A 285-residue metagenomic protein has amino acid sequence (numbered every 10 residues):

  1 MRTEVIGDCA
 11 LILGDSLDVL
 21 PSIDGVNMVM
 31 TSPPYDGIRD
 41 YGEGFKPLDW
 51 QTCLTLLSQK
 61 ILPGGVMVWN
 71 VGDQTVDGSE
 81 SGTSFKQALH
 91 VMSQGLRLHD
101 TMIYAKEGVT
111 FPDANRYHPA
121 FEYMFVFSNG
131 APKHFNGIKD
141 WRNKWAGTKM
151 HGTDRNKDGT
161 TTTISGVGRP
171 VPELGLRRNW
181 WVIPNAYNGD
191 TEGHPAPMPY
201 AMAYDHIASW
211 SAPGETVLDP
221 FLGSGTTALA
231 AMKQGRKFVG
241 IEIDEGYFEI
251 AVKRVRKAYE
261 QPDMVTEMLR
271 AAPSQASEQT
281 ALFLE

Functional and structural regions predicted by a protein language model:
M1-I250, K257, L282-E285: Core catalytic lobe of class I
E249-E285: PRPP-dependent phosphoribosyltransferase catalytic core
